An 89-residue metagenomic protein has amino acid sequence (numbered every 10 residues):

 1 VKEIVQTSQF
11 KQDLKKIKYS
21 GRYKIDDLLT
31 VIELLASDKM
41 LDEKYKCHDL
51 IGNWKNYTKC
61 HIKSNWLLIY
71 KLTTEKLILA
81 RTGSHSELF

Functional and structural regions predicted by a protein language model:
V1-S64, T73-I78, S86-F89: Basic, Lys/Arg-enriched alpha-helical interface segments
Y70: Acidic, metal-associated active-site segment
